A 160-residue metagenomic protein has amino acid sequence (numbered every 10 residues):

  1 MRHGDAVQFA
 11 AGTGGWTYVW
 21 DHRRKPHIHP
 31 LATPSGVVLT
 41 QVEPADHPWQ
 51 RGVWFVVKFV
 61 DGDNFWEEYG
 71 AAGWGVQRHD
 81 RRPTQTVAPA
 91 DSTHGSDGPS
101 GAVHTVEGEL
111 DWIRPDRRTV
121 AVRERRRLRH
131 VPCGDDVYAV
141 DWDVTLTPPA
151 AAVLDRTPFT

Functional and structural regions predicted by a protein language model:
M1-W54, T157: Beta-strand-rich N-terminal accessory domains
G4-A6, V103-E107, R125, V137-D143 (+1 more regions): Extracellular structured ligand-interaction cores
A11, T33, L110-W112, L146: Hydrophobic side chains in beta-strands
W16, V120-E124, A152: Short beta-strand segments
V19-R23, H27-T33, C133-T160: Acidic (Asp/Glu-rich), glycine- and aromatic
W54-D136: Extended, loop-rich substrate-binding clefts of extracytoplasmic carbohydrate-active enzymes
